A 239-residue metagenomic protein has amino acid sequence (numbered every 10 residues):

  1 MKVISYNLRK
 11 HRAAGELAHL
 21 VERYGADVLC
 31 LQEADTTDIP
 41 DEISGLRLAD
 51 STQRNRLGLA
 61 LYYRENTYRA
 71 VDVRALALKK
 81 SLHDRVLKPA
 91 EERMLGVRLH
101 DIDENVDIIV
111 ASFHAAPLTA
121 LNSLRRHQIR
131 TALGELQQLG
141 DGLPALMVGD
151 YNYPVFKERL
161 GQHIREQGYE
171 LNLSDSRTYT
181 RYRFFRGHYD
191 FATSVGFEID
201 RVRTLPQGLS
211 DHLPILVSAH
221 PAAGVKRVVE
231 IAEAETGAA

Functional and structural regions predicted by a protein language model:
V3-H11, K80-K88, T119-L121: Acidic/histidine-rich helix-loop elements that form or flank divalent-metal/phosphate-binding sites at the catalytic
V3-L8, L17-P40, Y62, V97 (+5 more regions): Active-site beta-strand/loop signature of hydrolases that rely on acidic residues for catalysis
H11-G15, R56, R186: Structural motif corresponding to alpha-helix initiation and N-cap regions
V28-D107, E198, L205-P206: Structured beta-strand-rich core segments of catalytic domains in phosphoester-bond hydrolases
R56-G58, E91-L95, A111, G187-Y189 (+1 more regions): Residues that flank catalytic or metal-binding motifs in active/ligand-binding sites
V73, Q137-P144, Y151-A239: Metal-dependent phosphoester-hydrolase catalytic domains
E104, A111-N122: Metal-dependent phosphoester/phosphodiester hydrolase catalytic core
R125-L133: Charged helix-capping and loop-helix junction motifs
